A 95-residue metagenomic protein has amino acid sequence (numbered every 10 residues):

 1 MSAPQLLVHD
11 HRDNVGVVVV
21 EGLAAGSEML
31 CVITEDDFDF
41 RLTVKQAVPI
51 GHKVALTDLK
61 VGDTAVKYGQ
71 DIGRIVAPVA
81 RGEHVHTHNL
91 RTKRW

Functional and structural regions predicted by a protein language model:
S2-W95: N-terminal small-residue-enriched
